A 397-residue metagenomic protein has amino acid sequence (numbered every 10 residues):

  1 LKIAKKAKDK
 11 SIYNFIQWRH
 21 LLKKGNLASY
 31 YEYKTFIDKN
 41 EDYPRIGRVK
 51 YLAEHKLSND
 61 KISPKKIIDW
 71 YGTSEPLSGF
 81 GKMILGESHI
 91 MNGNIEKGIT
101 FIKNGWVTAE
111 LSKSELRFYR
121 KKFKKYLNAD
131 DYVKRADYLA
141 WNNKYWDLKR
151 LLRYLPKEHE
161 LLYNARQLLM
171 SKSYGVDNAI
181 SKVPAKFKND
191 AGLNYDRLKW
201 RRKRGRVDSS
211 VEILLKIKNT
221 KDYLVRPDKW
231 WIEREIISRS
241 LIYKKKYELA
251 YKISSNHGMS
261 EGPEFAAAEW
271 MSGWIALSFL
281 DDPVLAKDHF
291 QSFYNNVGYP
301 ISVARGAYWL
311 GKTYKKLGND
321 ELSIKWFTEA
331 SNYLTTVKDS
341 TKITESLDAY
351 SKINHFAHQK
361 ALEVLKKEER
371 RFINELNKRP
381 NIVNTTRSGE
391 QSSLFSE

Functional and structural regions predicted by a protein language model:
L1-R19, T386-G389, L394-F395: N-terminal leader/linker segments that initiate helical-solenoid repeat arrays
K2-K10, L21-G25, K34-P44, K56-S58 (+13 more regions): Solenoid-like repeat scaffolds
I12, Q17, Y33, K50-A53 (+7 more regions): TPR repeat positional signature
L22, H55, E87, D137 (+5 more regions): Residue-level recognition of tetratricopeptide repeat
N26, Y30, S63-P64, I95 (+6 more regions): TPR-repeat structural position
K97, F101, F118, N128 (+14 more regions): Extracytoplasmic/secretory-pathway proteins
L249, H257-E345: A compositional/structural signature marking long, glycine- and acidic/polar-rich segments with frequent tryptophans
